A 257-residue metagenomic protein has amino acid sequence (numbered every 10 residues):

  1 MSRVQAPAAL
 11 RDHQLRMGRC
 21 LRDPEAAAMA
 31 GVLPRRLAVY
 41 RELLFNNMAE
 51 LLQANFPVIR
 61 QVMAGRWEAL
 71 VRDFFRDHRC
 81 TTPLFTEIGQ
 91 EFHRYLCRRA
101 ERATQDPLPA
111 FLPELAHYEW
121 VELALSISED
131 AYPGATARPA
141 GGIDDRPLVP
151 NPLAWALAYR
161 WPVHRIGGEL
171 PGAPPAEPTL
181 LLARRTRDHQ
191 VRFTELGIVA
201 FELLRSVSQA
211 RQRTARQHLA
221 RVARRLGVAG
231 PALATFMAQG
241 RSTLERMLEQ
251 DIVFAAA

Functional and structural regions predicted by a protein language model:
M1-P139, H189, T194-A257: Long, charge-rich, low-complexity alpha-helical segments
M17, Y118, P147-P150, L182: Generic preference for hydrophobic/aromatic residues in regular secondary structure cores
N46-N47, I143, E169: Intrinsically disordered, low-complexity segments enriched in polar/charged residues with Gly/Pro, especially when
L115, D145-V149, G172-P174, E245: A general structural signal for short secondary-structure junctions and capping/turn motifs
A131-L148, A154: Amphipathic alpha-helical interface segments
V149-Q209: Low-complexity, glycine/alanine/valine/leucine- and proline-rich hydrophobic stretches
